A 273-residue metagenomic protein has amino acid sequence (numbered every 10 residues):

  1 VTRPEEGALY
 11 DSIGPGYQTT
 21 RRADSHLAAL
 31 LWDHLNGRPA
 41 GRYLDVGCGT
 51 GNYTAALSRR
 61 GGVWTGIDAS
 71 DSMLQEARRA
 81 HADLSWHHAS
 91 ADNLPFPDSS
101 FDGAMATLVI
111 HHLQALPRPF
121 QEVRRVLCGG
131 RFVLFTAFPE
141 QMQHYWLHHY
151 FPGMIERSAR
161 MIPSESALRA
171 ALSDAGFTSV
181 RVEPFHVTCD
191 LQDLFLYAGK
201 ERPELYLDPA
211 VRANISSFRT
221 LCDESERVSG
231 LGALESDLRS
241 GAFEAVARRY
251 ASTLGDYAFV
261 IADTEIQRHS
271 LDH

Functional and structural regions predicted by a protein language model:
V1-G41, N52-A56, M73-E76, A80 (+3 more regions): Conserved class I S-adenosyl-L-methionine
L44, T50-N93, R118: Class I SAM-dependent methyltransferase SAM/SAH-binding core
M105: A conserved beta-strand element that flanks and buttresses the S-adenosyl-L-methionine
L108-H112: Short catalytic micro-motifs in class I SAM-dependent methyltransferases
P117-R131: A short glycine-rich, Lys/Arg-flanked "PGG" loop and its adjoining helix->strand segment in the class I
F132-P163, D193-Y197: Conserved class I S-adenosyl-L-methionine
R160-G176, V182: Short alpha-helix
R181-H273: Conserved Class I S-adenosyl-L-methionine
